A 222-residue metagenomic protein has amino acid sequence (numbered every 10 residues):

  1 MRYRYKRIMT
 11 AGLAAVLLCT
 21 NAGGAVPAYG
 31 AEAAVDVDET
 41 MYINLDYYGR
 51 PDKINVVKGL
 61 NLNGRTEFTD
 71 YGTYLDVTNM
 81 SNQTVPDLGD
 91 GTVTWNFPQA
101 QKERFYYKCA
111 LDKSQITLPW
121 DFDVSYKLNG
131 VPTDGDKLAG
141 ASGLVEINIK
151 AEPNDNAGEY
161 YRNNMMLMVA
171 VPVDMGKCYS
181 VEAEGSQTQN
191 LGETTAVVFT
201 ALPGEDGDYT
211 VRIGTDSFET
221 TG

Functional and structural regions predicted by a protein language model:
R2-G222: Cytosol-facing boundaries of transmembrane alpha helices in integral membrane proteins
